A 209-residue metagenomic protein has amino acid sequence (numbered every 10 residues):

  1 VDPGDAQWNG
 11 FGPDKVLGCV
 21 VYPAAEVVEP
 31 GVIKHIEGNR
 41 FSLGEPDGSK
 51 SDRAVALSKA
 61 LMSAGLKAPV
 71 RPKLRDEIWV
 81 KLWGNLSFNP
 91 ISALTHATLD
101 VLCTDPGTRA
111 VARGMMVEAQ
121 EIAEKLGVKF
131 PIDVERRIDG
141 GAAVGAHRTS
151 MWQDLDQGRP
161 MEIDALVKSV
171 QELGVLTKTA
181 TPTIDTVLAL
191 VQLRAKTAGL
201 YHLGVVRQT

Functional and structural regions predicted by a protein language model:
V1-V32: Rossmann-like NAD(P)(H) cofactor-binding subdomain of soluble oxidoreductases
V20-A25, D47, L74-I78, L86 (+1 more regions): Glycine-rich beta-alpha junction loops
G31-S58, R109: Short beta-strand and adjoining strand-loop segment in the mid-core of the Rossmann-like NAD(P)-dependent dehydrogenase
V32-E45, T95-L102, H147-Q157: Helix-loop-beta segment of a Rossmann-like dinucleotide-binding subdomain
I33-E37, L86-F88, L200-Y201: Short, hinge-like loop/turn segments at secondary-structure boundaries
S51-N89, R136: FAD/FMN-dependent oxidoreductases across multiple families
R75-C103, G107-Q120, A146: Active-site-proximal catalytic alpha-helix in oxidoreductases
V101, R109-T209: NAD(P)-dependent Rossmann-like dehydrogenase/reductase catalytic/cofactor-binding core
